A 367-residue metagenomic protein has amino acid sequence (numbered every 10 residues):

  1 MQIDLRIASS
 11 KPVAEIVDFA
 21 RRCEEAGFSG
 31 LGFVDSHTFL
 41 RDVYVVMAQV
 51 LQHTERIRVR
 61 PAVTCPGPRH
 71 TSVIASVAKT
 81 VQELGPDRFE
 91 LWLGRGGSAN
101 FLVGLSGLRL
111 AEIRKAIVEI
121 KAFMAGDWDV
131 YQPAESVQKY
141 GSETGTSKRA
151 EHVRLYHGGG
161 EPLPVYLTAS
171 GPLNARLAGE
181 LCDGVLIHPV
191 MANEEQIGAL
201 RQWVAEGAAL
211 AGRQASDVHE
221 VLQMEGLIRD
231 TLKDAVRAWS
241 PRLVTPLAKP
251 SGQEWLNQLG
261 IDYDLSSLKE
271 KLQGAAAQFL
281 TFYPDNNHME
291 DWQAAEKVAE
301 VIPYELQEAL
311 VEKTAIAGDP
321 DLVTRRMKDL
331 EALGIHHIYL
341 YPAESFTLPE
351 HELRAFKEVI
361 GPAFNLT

Functional and structural regions predicted by a protein language model:
M1-P61, L163: N-terminal beta1-alpha1-beta2 module of alpha/beta enzyme domains
I3-I7, L31-F33, V59-A62, F89-L93 (+4 more regions): Hydrophobic faces of well-ordered beta-strands that scaffold small-molecule active sites in alpha/beta enzyme cores
K11-R22, V77, A169-L177, D319-D329: Short, acidic/polar
R21-E25, M47-R58, A78-F89, G179-E180 (+2 more regions): Acidic (Asp/Glu)-rich catalytic clusters
G27, V50, V81, I120 (+5 more regions): Conserved, mostly hydrophobic/aromatic
G30-H53, C65, P189-N193, Y341-L353: Glycine-rich, proline-tolerant flexible connector loops at the mouths of alpha/beta enzymes
Y44-T64, A116, F123, R354-T367: Alpha-helix-loop-beta-strand connector modules within alpha/beta enzyme cores
S106-L155, E195-L200, A205-D329: An alpha-helical appendage that flanks or caps ligand/catalytic pockets
